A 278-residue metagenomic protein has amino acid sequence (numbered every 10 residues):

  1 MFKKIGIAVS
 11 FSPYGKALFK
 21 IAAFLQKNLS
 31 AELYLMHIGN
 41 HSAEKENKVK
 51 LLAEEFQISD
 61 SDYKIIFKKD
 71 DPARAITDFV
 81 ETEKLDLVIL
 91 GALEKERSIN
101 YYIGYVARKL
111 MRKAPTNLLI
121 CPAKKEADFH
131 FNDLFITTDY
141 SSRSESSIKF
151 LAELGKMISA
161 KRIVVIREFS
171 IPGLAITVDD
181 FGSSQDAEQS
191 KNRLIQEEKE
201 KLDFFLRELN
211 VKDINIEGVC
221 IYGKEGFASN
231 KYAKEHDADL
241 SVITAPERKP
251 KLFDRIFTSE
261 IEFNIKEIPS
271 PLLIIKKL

Functional and structural regions predicted by a protein language model:
M1-L51, E55, D60, D133-D186 (+1 more regions): Small/aliphatic-rich secondary-structure junction motif
L18-I21, A75, F150, K201 (+1 more regions): Well-ordered alpha-helical segments embedded in enzymatic catalytic cores
A31, S61, L85, T116 (+4 more regions): Short glycine/serine/threonine/alanine-rich loop segments
Y34-M36, K64-K68, L119, V164-I166 (+3 more regions): General small-molecule cofactor/ligand-binding pocket signal
H41, E54-V88, R207-S241, K249: Structural beta-alpha unit
K45-A53, I195-L202, L206: N-terminal membrane-insertion helices
T77-A127, A233-L278: Gly/Ser-rich helix-loop-strand patches that form or flank binding pockets for ribonucleotide-derived cofactors
Q185-E197: A short acidic, glycine-rich active-site loop that binds or catalyzes chemistry on phosphate/adenosine moieties
